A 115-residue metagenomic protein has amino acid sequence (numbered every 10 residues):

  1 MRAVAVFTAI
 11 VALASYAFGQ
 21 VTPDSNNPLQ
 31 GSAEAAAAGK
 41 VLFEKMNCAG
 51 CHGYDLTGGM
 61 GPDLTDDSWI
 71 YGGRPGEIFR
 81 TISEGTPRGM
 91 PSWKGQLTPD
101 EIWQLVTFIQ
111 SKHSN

Functional and structural regions predicted by a protein language model:
M1-N26: N-terminal export/targeting leaders of redox proteins
V21-F43: Electrostatic cytochrome c docking/interface patches
P28, D55, D63, G89-S92: Conserved beta-strand positions that form and line the central face of beta-propeller blades
A33-E34, T65-N115: Extracytoplasmic electron-transfer domains, predominantly the class I c-type cytochrome c fold
G39, K45-Y54, M90, L105-I109: The canonical Cys-X-X-Cys-His
